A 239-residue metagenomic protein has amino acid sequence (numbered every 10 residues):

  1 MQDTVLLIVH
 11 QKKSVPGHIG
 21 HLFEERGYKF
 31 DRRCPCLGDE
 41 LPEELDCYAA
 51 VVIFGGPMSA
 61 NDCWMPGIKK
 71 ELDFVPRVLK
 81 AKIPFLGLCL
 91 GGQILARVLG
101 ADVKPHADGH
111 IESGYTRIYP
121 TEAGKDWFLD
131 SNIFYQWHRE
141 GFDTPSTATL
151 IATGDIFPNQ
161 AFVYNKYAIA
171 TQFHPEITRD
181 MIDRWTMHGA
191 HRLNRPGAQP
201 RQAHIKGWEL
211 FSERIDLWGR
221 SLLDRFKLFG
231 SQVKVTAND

Functional and structural regions predicted by a protein language model:
M1-I83, N194-D239: N-terminal beta1-alpha1 cap of cysteine-dependent amidohydrolase-like domains
I19-H21, W64-P66, L99-G100, T147-A148 (+1 more regions): Short amphipathic alpha-helical segments
G56-P57, G92, P175: Active-site metal-binding loops of divalent metal-dependent hydrolases
V78-D102: Catalytic nucleophile loop
L99-D180: Pocket-forming structural segment of enzyme catalytic cores
K166-A168, Q172, E176-H204: C-terminal helical/coil "lid" or tail adjacent to the Rossmann-like core of SAM-dependent
